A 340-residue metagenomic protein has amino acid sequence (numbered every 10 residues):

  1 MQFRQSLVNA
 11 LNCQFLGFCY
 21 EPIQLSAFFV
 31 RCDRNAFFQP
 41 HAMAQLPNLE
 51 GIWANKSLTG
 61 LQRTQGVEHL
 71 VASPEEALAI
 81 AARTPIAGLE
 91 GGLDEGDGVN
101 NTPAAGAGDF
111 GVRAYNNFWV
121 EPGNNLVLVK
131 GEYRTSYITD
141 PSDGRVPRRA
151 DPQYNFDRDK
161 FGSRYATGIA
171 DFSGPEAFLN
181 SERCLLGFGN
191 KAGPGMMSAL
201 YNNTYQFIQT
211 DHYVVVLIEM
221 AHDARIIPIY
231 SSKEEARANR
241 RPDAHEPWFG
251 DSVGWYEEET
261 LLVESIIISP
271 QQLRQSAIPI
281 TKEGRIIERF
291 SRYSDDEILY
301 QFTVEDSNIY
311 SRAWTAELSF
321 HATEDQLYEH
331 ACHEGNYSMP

Functional and structural regions predicted by a protein language model:
Q2-F3: Extreme N-terminal basic, low-complexity initiation segments that serve as generic localization/processing leaders
S6-L7, L11-V30: Bacterial N-terminal signal peptides that target proteins for export
F29-Q39: Bacterial N-terminal signal peptides
H41-P340: PEST-like low-complexity, intrinsically disordered acidic/proline/serine-rich tracts that flank trafficking/processing
